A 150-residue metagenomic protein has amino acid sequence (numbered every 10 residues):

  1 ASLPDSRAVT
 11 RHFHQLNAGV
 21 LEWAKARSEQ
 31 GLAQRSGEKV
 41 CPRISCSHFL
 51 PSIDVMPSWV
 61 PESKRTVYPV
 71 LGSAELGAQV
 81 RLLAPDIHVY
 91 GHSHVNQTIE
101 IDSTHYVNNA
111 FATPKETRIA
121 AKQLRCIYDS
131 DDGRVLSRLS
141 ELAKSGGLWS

Functional and structural regions predicted by a protein language model:
A1-S45, F49-T66, W149: Active-site-proximal loop/helix segment associated with metal-binding centers of metalloenzymes
I44, I87-V89, V107: Hydrophobic/aromatic beta-strand patches that form the interior of the parallel beta-sheet core in alpha/beta enzyme
H48, Y90-H94: Histidine-centered divalent metal-coordination motifs
P57-A84, H94-S150: Binuclear metal-dependent phosphoesterase catalytic core
